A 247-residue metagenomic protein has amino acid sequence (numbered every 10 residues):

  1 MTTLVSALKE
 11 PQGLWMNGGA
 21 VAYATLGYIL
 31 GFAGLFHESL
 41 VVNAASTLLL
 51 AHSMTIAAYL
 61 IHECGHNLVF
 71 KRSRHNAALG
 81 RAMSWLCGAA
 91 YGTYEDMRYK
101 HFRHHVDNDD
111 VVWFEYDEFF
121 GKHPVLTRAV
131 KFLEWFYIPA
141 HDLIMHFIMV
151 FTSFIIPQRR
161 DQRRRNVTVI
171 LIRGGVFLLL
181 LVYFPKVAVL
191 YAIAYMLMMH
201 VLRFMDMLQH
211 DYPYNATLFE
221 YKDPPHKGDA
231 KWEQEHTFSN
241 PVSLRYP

Functional and structural regions predicted by a protein language model:
M1-S53, L60, C87-A192: Non-catalytic, topology-defining segments of multipass membrane proteins
L49-A57, M196-R203: Alpha-helical transmembrane segments and their membrane-interface exit regions
H62-A78, K100-L126, M149-D161, F204-R245: Cytosolic-biased juxtamembrane loops and peripheral soluble domains of multi-pass membrane proteins
K71-A78, T93-D96, M196-H200: Short acidic-hydrophobic sequence patches enriched in Asp/Glu that either
G80-S84: Short cytosolic helices in intracellular loops of multi-pass membrane proteins
V187, Y191-N215: Aromatic-lined glycan-binding groove of carbohydrate-active enzymes
